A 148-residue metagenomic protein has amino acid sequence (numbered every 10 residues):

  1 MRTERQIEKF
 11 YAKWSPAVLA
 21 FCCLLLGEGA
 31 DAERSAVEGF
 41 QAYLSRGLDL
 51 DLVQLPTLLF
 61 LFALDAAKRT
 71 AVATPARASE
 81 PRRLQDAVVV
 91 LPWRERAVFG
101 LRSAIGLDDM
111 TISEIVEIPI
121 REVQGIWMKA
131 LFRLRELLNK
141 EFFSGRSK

Functional and structural regions predicted by a protein language model:
M1-A20, A30, D49, R96: A short, charge-rich alpha-helical start-of-domain segment used by transcription regulators
S15, A20-C23, E33-A73, Q85 (+2 more regions): Σ70-family region 2.3-2.4 aromatic/basic alpha-helix that recognizes the −10 promoter and nucleates DNA melting
S15, F40, P92, R96 (+1 more regions): C-terminal flanking helix
T74, R82-L91: Short amphipathic alpha-helical boundary/capping segments
V90-T111, I115: Short amphipathic alpha helix immediately N-terminal
V116-K148: DNA-recognition helix of helix-turn-helix
